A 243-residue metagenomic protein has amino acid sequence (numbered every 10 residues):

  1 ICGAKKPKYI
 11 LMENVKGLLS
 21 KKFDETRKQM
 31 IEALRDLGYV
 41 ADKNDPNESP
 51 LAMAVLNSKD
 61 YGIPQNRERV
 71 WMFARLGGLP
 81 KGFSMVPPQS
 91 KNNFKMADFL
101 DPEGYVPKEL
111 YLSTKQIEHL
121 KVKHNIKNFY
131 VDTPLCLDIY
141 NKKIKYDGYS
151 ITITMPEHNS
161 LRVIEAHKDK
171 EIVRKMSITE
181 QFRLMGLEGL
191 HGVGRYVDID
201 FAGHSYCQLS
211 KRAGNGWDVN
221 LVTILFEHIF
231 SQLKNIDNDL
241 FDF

Functional and structural regions predicted by a protein language model:
I1-T152, P156: Class I S-adenosyl-L-methionine
K115-F243: C-terminal target-recognition/interaction regions appended to catalytic cores
